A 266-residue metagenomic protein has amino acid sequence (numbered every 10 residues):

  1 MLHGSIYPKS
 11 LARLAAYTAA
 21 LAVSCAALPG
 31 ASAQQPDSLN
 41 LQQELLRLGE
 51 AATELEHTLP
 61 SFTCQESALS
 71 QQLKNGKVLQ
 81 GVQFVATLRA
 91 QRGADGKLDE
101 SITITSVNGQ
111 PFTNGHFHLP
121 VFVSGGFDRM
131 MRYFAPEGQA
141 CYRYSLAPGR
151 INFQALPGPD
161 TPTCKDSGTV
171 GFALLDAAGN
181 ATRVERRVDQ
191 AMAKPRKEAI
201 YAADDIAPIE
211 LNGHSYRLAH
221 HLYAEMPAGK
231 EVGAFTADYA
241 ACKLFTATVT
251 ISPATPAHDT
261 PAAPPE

Functional and structural regions predicted by a protein language model:
M1-R13: N-terminal secretory signal peptides that target proteins for export/translocation
L2, A27, L211-S215: Extended interaction regions within the primary functional domain
H3, G30-A33: Amphipathic/hydrophobic helical signal segments and adjacent flexible N-terminal regions that mediate secretion
A15-A27: Bacterial N-terminal signal peptides
A33-T169, A177-R183, R187-A202, A207-Y216 (+1 more regions): Structured extracytoplasmic
A173: Aspartyl protease active-site motif detector
